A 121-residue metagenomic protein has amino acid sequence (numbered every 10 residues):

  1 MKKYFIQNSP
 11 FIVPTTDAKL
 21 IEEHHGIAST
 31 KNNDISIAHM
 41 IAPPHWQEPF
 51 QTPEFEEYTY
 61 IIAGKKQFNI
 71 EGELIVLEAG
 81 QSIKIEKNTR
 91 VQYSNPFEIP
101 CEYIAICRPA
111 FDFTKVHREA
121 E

Functional and structural regions predicted by a protein language model:
M1-D34, K115-E121: A short, N-terminal "cap"/entry segment at the start of jelly-roll beta-barrel domains of the cupin/DSBH fold
I21-H25, A38-P53: Conserved short histidine dyad/triad with adjacent acidic residue
T30-N33, P43-W46, A63-K65, P109-F113: Short, charged/polar surface micro-motifs in flexible loops or helix N-caps
K31, K87-F113: Ligand-binding loop in jelly-roll beta-barrel domains
I41-P43, P53-F68, I106: Short, conserved beta-strand element in jelly-roll/cupin
Y58, K65-Q67, L74, R90 (+1 more regions): Structural motif
G72-K87: Short acidic-glycine-tyrosine-enriched beta hairpin
